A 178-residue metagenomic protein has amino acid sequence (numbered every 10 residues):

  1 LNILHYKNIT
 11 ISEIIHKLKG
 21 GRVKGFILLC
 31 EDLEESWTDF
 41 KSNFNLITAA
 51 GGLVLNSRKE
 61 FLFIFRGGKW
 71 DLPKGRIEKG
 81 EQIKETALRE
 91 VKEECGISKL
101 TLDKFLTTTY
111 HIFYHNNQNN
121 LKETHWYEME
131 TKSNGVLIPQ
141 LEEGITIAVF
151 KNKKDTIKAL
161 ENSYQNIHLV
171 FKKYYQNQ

Functional and structural regions predicted by a protein language model:
L1-L4, L55-K92, I97: Conserved Nudix-box catalytic region and its N-terminal flanking loop in Nudix hydrolases and closely related
L4-K7, L160: Intrinsic-disorder-associated interaction segments
Y6-G51: Acidic, metal-coordinating catalytic segment for phosphate/diphosphate chemistry, firing primarily on the Nudix
N45-A50, G67, K122-T124: Short connector loops at helix/strand junctions that flank enzyme active sites, especially segments positioning acidic
G51, E60, I147: Conserved beta-strand and immediately adjacent loop positions that scaffold enzyme active sites
I77-Q165: Unchanged
N166-Q178: Charged phosphate-binding loop/patch that engages nucleotide di/tri-phosphates or the phosphate backbone of nucleic
